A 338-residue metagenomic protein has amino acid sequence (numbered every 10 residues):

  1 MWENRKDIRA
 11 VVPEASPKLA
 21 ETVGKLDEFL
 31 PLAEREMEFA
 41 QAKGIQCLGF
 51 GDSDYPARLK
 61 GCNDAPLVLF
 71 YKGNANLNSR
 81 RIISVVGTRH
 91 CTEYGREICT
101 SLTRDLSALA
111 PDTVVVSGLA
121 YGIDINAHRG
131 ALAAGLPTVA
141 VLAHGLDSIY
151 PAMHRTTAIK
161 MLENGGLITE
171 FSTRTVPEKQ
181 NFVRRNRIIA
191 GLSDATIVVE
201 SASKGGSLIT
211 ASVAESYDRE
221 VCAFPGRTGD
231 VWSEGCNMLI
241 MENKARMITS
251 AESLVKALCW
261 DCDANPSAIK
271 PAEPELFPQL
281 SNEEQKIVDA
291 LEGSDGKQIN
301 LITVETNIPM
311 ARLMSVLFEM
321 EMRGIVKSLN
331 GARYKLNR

Functional and structural regions predicted by a protein language model:
M1-D64, A108: N-terminal positively charged helical leader segments and presequences
A40-K43, C47-R338: Glycine-biased, small-residue-rich flexible motifs in mid-sequence functional cores and linkers
